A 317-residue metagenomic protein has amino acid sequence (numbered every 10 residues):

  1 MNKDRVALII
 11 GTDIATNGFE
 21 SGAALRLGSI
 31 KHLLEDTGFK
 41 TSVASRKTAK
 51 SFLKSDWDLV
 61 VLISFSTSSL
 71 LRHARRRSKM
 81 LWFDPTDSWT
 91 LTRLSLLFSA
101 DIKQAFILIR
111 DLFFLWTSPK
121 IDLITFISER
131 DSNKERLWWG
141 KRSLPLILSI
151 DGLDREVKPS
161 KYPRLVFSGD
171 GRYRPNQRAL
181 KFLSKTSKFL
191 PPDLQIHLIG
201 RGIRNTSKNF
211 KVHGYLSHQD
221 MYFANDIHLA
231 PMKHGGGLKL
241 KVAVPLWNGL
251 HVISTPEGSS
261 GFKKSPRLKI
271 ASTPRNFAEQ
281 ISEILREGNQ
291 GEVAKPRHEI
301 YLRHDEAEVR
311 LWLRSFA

Functional and structural regions predicted by a protein language model:
I14-L33, P145-K208, V212-F223: Conserved catalytic-core segment of nucleotide-activated headgroup transferases in glycan assembly
G22, R275, R286-A317: A charged, aromatic-enriched C-terminal amphipathic alpha-helix characteristic of glycosyltransferases across folds
F52-S69, W82, L123: Short N-terminal targeting/anchoring amphipathic segment
R75-L94: Active-site proximal beta-strand in glycosyltransferases
W89-L91, I102-I124: Membrane-proximal helix-turn-helix segments that form the acceptor-binding/catalytic region of lipid-linked
L115, P119-R155: Donor nucleotide-sugar binding/catalytic pocket of nucleotide-sugar-dependent glycosyltransferases
F223-G237, N248-L250: Acidic donor-binding loop of glycosyltransferase active sites
K241-V244, H251-T255: Short hydrophobic beta-strand element within catalytic cores of glycosyltransferases and related nucleotide-activated
